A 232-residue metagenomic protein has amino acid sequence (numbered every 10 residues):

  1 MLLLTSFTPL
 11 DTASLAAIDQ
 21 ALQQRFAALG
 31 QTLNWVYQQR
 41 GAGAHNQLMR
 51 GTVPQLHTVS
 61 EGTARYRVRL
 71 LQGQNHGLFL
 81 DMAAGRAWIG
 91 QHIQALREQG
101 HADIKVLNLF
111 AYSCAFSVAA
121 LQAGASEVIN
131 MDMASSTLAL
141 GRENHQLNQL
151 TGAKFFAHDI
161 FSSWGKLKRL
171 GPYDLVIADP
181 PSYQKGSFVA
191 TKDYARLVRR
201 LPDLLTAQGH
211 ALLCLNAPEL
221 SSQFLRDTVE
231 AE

Functional and structural regions predicted by a protein language model:
A13-L80, A87: Non-catalytic substrate-recognition/targeting regions of SAM-dependent transferases
L80-A102: Conserved alpha-helix/loop element of class I SAM-dependent methyltransferases that forms part of the SAM/SAH-binding
G100-Y112: Conserved class I S-adenosyl-L-methionine
S113-A125: Conserved SAM-binding loop of SAM-dependent methyltransferases across substrates and taxa, primarily the Class I
E127-D132: Conserved SAM-binding motif I beta-strand of class I
M133-I177: S-adenosyl-L-methionine
S136-T137, A157, D174-R200: Mobile active-site "lid"/loop adjacent to the S-adenosyl-L-methionine
A195-E232: C-terminal substrate-binding/active-site "lid" region of AdoMet-derived donor-dependent transferases
